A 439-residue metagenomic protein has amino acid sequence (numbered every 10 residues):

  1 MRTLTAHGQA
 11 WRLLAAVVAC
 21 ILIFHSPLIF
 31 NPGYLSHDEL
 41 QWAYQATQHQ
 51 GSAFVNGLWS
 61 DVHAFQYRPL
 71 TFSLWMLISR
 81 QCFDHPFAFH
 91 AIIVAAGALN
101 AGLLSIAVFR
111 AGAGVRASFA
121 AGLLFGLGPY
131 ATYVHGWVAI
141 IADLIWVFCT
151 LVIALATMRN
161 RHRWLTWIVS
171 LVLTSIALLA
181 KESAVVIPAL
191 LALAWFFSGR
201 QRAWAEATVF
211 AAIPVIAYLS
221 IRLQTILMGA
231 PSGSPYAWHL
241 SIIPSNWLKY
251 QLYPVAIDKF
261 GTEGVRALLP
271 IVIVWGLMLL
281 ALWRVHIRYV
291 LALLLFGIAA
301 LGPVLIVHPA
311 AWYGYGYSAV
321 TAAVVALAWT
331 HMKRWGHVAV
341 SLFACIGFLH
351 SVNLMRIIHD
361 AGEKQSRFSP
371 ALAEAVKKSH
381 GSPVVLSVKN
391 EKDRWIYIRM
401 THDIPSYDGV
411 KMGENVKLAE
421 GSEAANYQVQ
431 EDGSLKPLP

Functional and structural regions predicted by a protein language model:
R2-P439: Polytopic membrane enzymes that build or remodel cell-surface glycoconjugates and lipids
